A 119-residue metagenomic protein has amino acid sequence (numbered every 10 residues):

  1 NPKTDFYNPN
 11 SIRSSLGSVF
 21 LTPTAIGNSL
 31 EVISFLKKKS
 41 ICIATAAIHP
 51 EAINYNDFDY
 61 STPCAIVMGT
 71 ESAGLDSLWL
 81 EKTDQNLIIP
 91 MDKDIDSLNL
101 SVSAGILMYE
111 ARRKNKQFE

Functional and structural regions predicted by a protein language model:
N1-E51: RNA substrate-binding interface of SAM-dependent RNA methyltransferases
D5-G17, W79-E119: Structured adenosyl-cofactor binding patch, chiefly the S-adenosyl-L-methionine
P23, S40, D59, P90 (+1 more regions): Conserved functional loop/turn residues at catalytic and ligand-binding sites
K37-S40, D57, F118-E119: Short, glycine- and charge-enriched coil/turn segments that flank and shape catalytic ligand pockets
A44-I95: Active-site/ligand-binding-proximal alpha/beta "capping" segment
